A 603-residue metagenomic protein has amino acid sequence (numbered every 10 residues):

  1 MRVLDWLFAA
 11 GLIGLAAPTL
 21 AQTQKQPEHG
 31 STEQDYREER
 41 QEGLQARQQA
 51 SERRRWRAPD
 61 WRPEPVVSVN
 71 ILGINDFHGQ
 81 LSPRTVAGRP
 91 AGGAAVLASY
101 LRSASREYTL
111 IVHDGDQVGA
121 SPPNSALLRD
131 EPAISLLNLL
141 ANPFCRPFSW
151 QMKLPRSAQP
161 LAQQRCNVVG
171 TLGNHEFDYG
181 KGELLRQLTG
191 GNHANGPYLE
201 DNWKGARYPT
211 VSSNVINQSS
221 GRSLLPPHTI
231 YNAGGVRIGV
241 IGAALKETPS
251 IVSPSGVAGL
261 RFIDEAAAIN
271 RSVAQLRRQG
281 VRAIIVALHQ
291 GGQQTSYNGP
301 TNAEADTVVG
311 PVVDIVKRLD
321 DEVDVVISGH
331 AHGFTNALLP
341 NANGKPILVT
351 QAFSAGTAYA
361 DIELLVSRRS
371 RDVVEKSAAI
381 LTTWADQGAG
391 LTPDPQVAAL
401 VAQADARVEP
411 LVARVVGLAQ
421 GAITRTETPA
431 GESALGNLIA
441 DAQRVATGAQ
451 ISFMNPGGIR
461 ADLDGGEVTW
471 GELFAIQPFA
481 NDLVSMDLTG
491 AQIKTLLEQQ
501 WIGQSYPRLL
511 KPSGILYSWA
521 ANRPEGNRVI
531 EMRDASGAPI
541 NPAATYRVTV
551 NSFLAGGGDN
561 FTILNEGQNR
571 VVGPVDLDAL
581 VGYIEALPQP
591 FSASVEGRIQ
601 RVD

Functional and structural regions predicted by a protein language model:
M1-L7: Bacterial N-terminal signal peptides that target proteins for export
A16-P18: N-terminal signal peptide c-region/cleavage motif recognized by signal peptidases
Q24-H29, D35-A385, A430-A442, S452 (+4 more regions): Acidic, metal/ion-coordinating pockets
V252, A360-I362, G388-G390, D464-G466 (+3 more regions): Short conserved micro-motifs at the rims of enzyme active sites and ligand-binding pockets
V373-V468, F474: Hard-cation-handling environments
A461-G503, G557: Flexible, polar/acidic helix-loop-strand segments at domain edges
I530-L554, P574: Low-complexity, glycine/alanine/valine/leucine- and proline-rich hydrophobic stretches
A555-D603: Glycine- and small-hydrophobic-enriched helix-loop-helix hairpins
